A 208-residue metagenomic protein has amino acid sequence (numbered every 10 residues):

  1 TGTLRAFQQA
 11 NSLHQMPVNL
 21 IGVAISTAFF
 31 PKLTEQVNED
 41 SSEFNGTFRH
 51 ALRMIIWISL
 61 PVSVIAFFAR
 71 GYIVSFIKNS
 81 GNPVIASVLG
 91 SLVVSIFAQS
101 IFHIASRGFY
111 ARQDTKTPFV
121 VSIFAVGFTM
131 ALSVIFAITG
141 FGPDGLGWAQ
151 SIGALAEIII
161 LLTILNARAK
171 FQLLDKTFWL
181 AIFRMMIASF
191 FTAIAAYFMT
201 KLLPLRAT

Functional and structural regions predicted by a protein language model:
T1-T208: Membrane-embedded alpha-helical bundles of multi-pass transporters/translocases, especially carrier/permease families
